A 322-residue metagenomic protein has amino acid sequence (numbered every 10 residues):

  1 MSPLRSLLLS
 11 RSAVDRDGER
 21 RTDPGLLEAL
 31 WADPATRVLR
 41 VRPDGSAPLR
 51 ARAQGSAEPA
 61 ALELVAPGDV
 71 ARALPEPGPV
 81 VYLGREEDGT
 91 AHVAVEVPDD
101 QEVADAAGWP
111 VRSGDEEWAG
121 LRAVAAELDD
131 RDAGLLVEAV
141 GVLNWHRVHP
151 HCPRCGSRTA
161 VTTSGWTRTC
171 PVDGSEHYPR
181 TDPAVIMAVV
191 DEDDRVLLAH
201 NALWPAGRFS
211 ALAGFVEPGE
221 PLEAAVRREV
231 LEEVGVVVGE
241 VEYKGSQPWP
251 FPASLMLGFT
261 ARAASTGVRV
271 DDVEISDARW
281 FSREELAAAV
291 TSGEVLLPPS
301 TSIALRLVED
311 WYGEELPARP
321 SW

Functional and structural regions predicted by a protein language model:
M1-H149, A160, W204-F209, D271-W322: Nudix hydrolase/Nudix homology domain
Y82, H151, T169, I186-A188 (+3 more regions): Conserved hydrophobic/aromatic beta-strand scaffold that supports enzyme active sites
R85-G89, D191-D193, S265: Short acidic-glycine loop/turn motifs at beta-strand connectors
E138-V190: Cys/His-rich short segments
R168-S210, F215, V237-V238: N-terminal strand-loop-strand
S175-Y178, Q247-S254: Acidic pyrophosphate-coordinating catalytic loop
A211-G245, F259, S265-G267: The catalytic Nudix box helix
L255-A278: Non-heme Fe(II)/2-oxoglutarate
